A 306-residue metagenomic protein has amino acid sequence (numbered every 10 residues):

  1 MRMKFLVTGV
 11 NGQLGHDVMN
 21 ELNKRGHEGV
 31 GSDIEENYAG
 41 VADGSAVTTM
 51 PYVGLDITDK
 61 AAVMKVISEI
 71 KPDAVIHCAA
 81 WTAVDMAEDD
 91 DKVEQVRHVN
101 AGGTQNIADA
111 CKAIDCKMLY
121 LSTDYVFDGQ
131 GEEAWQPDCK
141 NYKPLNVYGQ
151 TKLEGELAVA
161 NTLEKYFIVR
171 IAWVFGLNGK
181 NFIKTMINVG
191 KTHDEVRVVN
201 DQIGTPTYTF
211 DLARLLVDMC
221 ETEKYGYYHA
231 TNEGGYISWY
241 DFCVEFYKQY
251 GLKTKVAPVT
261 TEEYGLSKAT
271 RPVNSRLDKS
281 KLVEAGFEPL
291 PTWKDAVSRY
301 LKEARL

Functional and structural regions predicted by a protein language model:
M3-R25: N-terminal Rossmann NAD(P)H-binding glycine-rich loop of SDR-like oxidoreductase domains
G26-A39: Conserved glycine-rich Rossmann-like NAD(P)H-binding loop of the short-chain dehydrogenase/reductase
S45-D59: Rossmann-fold cofactor-recognition segment
I57-V99: NAD(P)H-binding glycine-rich loop region in Rossmannoid oxidoreductase-like domains and their noncatalytic homologs
E94-N106, V126-V169, V174: Catalytic helix-loop patch of NAD(P)-dependent Rossmann-fold dehydrogenases
L157-G204, F210-D211, D218: NAD(P)-dependent short-chain dehydrogenase/reductase
L215, T222-S267: Mid/C-terminal beta-alpha module of Rossmann-like enzyme folds, strongest in SDR-family dehydrogenases/epimerases
S238-V244, T260-Y300: Conserved C-terminal active-site "lid" loop/helix of NAD(P)H-dependent oxidoreductases that clamps the redox cofactor
